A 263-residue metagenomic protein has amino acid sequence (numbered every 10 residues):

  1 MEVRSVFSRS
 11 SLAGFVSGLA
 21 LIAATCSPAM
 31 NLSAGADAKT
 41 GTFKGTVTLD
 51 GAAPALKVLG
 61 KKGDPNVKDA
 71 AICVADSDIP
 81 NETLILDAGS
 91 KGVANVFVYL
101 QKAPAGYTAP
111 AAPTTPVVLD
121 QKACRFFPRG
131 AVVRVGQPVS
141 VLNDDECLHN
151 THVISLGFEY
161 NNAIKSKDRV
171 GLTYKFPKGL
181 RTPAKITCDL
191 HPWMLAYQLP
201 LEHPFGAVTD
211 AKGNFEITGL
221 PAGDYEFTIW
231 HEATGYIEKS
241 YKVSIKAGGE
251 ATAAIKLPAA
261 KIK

Functional and structural regions predicted by a protein language model:
M1-E2, F15, A36, Y225: Intrinsic disorder/low-complexity signal
M1-S10: N-terminal secretory signal peptides that target proteins for export/translocation
A13-P28: Bacterial N-terminal signal peptides
M30-K263: Extracytoplasmic copper-binding redox domains, predominantly the cupredoxin/blue-copper superfamily
